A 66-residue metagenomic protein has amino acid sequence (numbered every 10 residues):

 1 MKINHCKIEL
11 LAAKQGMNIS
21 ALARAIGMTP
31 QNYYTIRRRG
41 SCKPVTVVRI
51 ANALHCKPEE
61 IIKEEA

Functional and structural regions predicted by a protein language model:
M1-M17, A21: A short, Lys/Arg-rich alpha-helix, primarily the initiator
L22-A23, I50: Short alpha-helical "recognition helix" segments of helix-turn-helix
M28-C42: Recognition helix of helix-turn-helix/homeodomain-like DNA-binding domains that insert into the DNA major groove
Y34-T35, V48, I62: Key DNA-contacting residues within the recognition helix of helix-turn-helix
R39-N52: Short, basic-rich loop-to-helix N-cap that marks the start of a DNA-contacting helix
H55-A66: Short C-terminal boundary/hinge segments that cap the last helix of small helical domains
